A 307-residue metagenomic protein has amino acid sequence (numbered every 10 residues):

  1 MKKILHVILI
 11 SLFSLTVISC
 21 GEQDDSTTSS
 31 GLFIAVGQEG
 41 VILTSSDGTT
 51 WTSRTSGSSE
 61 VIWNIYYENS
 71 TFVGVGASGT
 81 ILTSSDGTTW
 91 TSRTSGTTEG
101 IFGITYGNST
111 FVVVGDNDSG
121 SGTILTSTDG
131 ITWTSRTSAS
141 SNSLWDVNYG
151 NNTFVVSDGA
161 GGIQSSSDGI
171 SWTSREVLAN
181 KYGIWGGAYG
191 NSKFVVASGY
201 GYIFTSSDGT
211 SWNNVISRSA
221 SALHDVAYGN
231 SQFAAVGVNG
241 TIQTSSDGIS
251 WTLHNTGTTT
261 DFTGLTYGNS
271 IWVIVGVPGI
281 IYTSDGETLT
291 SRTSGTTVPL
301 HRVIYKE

Functional and structural regions predicted by a protein language model:
K2-I10: Sec-dependent signal peptide recognition, specifically the positively charged N-region followed immediately by
T16-S19: C-terminal motif of bacterial Sec signal peptides marking the signal peptidase cleavage site
E22-E307: Residue-level hotspots at or immediately adjacent to binding/recognition sites across diverse folds
